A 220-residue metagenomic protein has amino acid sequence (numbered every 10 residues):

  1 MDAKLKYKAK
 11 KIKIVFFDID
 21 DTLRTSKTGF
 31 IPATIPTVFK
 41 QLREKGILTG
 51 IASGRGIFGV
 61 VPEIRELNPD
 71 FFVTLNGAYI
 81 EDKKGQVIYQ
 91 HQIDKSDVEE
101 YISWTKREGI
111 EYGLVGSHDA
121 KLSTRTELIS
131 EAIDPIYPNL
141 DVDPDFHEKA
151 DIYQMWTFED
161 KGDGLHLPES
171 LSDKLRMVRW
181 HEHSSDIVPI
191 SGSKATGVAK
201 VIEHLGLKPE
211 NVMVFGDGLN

Functional and structural regions predicted by a protein language model:
M1-F17, L207: Non-catalytic pre-domain segments flanking phosphatase-related domains
I12, P69, K149-I152: A broad structural signal for short, well-ordered beta-strand segments within beta-sheet-rich domains
V15-F17, V73, V214: Residue-level marker for buried hydrophobic side chains located in beta-strands that build the well-ordered beta-sheet
S26-I31: Conserved ATPase-coupling elements of RecA-like P-loop NTPase cores
T34-I129: Active-site phosphate-binding/coordination module
E108-F215, L219-N220: Conserved acidic, metal-coordinating active-site core of Asp-based, Mg2+-dependent phosphoryl-transfer enzymes
